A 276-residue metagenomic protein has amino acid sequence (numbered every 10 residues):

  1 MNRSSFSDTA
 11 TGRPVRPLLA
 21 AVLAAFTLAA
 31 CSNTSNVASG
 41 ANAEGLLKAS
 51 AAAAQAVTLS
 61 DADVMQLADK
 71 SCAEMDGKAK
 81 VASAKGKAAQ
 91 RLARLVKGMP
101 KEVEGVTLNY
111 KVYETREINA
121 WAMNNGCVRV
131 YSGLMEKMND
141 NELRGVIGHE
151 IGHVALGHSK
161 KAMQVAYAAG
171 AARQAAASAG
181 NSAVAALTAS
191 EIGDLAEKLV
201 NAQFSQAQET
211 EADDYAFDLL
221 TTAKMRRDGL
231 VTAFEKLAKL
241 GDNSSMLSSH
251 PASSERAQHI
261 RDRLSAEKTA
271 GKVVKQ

Functional and structural regions predicted by a protein language model:
N2-F6, G12-A20, C31-Q276: A Zn2+-metalloprotease active-site environment signal
